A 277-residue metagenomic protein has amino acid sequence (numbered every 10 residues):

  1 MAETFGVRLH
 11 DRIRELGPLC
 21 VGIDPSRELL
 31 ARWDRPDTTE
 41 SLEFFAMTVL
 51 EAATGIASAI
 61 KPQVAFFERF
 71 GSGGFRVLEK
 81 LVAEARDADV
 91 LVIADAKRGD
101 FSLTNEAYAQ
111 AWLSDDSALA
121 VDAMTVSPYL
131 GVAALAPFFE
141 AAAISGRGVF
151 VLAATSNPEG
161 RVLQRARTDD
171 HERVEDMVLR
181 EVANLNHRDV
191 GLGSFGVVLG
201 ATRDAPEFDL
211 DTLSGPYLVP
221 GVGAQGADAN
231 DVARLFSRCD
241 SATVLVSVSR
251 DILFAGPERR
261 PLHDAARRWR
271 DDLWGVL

Functional and structural regions predicted by a protein language model:
M1-Q63, F67-K80, E84-I93, D170 (+1 more regions): Conserved N-terminal beta1-alpha1 strand-loop-helix module at the mouth
I13-R14, L50-I56, V82-D87, F139-S145 (+2 more regions): Acidic (Asp/Glu)-rich catalytic clusters
E15-L19, G55-S58, A88-V90, A120-D122 (+4 more regions): Short, well-ordered coil/turn segments that N-cap beta-strands
V21, I60, D95, M124 (+2 more regions): Conserved, mostly hydrophobic/aromatic
P25-L29, V64-E68, R98-D100, P128-L130 (+4 more regions): Active-site-proximal loop/turn and secondary-structure-junction residues that shape catalytic pockets, frequently
R27, A96-G196: Conserved anion-binding
R69-E84, F101-E106, L130-A143, T202-L210 (+1 more regions): Active-site-adjacent beta->alpha loops and helix N-cap segments on the catalytic face of soluble alpha/beta enzymes
V197, A201-S247: A C-terminal functional module that forms or caps the active site or interfaces directly with catalytic machinery
